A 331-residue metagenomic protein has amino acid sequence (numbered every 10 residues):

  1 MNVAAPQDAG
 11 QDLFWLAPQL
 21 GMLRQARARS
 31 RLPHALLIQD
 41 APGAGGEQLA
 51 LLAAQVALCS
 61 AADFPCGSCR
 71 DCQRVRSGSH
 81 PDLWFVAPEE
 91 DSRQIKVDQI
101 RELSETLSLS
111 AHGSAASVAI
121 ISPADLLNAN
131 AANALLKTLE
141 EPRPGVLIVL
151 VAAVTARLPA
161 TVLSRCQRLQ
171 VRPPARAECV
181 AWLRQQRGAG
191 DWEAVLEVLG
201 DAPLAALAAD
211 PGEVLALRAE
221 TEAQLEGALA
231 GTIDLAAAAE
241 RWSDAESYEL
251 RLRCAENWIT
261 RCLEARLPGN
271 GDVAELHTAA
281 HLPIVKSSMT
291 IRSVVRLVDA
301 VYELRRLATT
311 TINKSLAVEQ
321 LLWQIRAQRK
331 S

Functional and structural regions predicted by a protein language model:
M1-Q55, D71-R74, P144-L147, A153-S331: Charged, glycine-rich active-site and insertion segments that engage polyanionic ligands
G21-R27, Q94-V118, L126, N130-T138: Conserved alpha-helical scaffold flanking the Walker A/P-loop in AAA+ ATPase domains
P33, F64-G67: Flanking scaffold residues of small Cys/His-coordinated metal-binding clusters
Q39-D40, F85-E90: A short hydrophobic beta-strand->loop->alpha-helix junction that borders the nucleotide-binding pocket of P-loop NTPases
A54-P65, V75: Post-Walker A helix-loop "phosphate-sensing" segment adjacent to the P-loop in P-loop NTPases
Q73-F85: Iron-sulfur (Fe-S) cluster-binding segments and ferredoxin-like electron-carrier domains, especially [2Fe-2S]
E89-V97, A124, R168-L169: Flexible beta-alpha connector loops of hexameric P-loop NTPases
V118-S122, L135, V146-A153: Structural recognition of the conserved hydrophobic beta-strand(s) that form the central parallel beta-sheet of P-loop
